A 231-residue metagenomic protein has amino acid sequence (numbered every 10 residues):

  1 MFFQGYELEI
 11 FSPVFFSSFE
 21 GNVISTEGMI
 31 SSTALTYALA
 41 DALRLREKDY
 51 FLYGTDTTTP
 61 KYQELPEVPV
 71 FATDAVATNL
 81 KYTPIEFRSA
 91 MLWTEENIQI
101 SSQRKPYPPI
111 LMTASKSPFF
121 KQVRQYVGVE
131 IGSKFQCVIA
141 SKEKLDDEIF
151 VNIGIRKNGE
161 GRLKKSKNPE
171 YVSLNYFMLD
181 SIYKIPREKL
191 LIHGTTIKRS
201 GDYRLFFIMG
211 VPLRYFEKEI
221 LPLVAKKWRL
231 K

Functional and structural regions predicted by a protein language model:
M1-F2, K231: Short, Lys/Arg-enriched, disordered terminal segments
F2-P13: Short amphipathic
V14-E20: Short N-terminal binding/cap micro-motifs at the start of the first secondary-structure element
E20-G21, F119: Generic, low-specificity signal for short hydrophobic/alpha-helical stretches with a mild N-terminal bias, encompassing
G21-E27: Short helix/strand-bridging catalytic loops that position acidic/His residues to coordinate divalent metals and engage
E27-K142: Extended, compositionally biased
V127, I131-K231: Basic polyanion-binding and macromolecular-assembly surfaces
